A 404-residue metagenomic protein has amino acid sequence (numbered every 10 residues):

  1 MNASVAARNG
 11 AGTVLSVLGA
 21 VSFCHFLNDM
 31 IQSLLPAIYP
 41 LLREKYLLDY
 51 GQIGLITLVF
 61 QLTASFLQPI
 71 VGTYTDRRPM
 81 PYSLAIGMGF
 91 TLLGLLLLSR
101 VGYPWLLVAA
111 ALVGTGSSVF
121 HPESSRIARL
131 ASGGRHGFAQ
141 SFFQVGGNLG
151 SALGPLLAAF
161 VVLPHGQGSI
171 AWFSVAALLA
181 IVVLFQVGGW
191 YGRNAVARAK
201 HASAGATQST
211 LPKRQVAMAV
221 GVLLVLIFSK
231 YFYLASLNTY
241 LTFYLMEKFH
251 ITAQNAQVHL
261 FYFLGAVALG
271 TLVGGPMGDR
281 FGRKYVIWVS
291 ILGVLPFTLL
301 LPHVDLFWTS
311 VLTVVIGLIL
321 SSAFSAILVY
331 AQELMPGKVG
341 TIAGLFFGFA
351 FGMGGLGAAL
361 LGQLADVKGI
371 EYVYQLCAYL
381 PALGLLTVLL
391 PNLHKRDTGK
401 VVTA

Functional and structural regions predicted by a protein language model:
S33, Q61-P69, S151-A152, L264-L272 (+1 more regions): Residue-level signature of mid-helix packing/kink "hotspots" within the transmembrane helices of 12-pass Major
L35-P36, A217-L264, A268: Extracytoplasmic gate region of multi-pass secondary transporters
F66-P104: Conserved MFS/SLC helix-loop-helix module at the cytosolic interface between two early adjacent transmembrane helices
L67-P79, T271-G282, A365-D366: Helix-to-loop junctions at the C-terminal end of transmembrane segments in multipass secondary transporters
Y82-L96, Y285-L299, A378: Structural signature of the two symmetry-related core transmembrane helices
Y103, F142-R193: Helix-loop-helix hairpin linking two adjacent transmembrane segments in secondary transporters
A109-G146: Cytoplasmic helix-loop-helix junction between adjacent transmembrane helices in 12-TM secondary transporters
G278-I327: C-terminal transmembrane helical hairpin of 12-TM major facilitator-type secondary transporters
